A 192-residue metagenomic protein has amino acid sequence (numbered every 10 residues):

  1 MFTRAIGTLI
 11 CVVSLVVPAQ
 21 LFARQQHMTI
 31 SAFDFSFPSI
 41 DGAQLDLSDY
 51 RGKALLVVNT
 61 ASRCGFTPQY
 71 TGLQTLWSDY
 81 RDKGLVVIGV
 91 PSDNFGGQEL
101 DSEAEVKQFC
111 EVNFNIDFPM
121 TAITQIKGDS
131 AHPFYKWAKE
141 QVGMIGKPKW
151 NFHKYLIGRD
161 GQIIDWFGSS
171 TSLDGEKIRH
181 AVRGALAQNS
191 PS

Functional and structural regions predicted by a protein language model:
G7-V17: Bacterial N-terminal signal peptides
F22-S48: N-terminal "domain-start" segment that seeds a small globular fold
S39, N59-R63: Amphipathic alpha-helical repeat scaffolds
K53-A54, R63, P68-P91, E111-F114: Conserved helix-turn-beta segment immediately C-terminal to the redox Cys motif in thioredoxin-like folds
G84-D101, D117-G128: Thiol-based oxidoreductase modules, predominantly thioredoxin-like and allied folds used for disulfide exchange
A104-N151: Short, internal strand/loop/helix patches that form the active-site neighborhood or redox-interaction surface
P133-S192: Thiol-/selenol-based redox modules, centered on thioredoxin-like and closely related oxidoreductase domains
